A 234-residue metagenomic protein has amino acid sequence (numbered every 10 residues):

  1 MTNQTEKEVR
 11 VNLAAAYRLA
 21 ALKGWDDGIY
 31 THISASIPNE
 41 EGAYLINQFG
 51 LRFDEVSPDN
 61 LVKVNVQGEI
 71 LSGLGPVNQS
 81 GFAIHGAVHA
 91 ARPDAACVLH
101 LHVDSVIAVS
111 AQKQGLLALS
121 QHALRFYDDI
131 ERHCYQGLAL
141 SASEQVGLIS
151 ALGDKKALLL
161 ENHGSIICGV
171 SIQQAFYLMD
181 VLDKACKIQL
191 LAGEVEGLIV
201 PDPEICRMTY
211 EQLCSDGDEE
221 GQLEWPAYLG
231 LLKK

Functional and structural regions predicted by a protein language model:
M1-K234: Glycine-rich flexible loops
